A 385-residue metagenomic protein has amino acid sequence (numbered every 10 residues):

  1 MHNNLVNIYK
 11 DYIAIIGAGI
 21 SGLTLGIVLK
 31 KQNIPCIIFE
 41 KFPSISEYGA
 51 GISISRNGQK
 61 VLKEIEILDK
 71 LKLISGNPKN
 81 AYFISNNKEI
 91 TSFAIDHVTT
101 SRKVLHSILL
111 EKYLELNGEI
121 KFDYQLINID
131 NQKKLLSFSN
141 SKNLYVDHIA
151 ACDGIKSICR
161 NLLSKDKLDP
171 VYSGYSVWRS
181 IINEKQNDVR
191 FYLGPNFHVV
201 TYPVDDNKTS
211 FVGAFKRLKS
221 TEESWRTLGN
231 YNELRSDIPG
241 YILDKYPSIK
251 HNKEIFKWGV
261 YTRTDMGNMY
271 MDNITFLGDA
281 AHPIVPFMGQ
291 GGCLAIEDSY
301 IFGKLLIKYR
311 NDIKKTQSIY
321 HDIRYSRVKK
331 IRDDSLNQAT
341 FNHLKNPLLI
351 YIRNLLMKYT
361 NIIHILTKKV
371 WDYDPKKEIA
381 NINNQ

Functional and structural regions predicted by a protein language model:
H2-I13, S55-S164, L168-I181, L218-D237 (+1 more regions): Conserved N-terminal helical subregion
Y12, P35, K208: Residues at the starts of beta-strands that form the adenosine-phosphate
A14, A18-K31, F39, A150-A151 (+3 more regions): Conserved mid-domain beta->alpha element of the FAD-binding
S21, S44, K156: Conserved Rossmann-like nucleotide-cofactor binding loop
K30-A50: Glycine-rich FAD pyrophosphate-binding loop
P170-Y175, N187-D188, S224, Y231-N232 (+1 more regions): A short coil-to-beta-strand element that immediately follows conserved catalytic motifs
S180, V189-T221, I238: Active-site substrate-recognition segment that forms the wall of the catalytic cavity or substrate channel
D333, N337-D372: Alpha-helical membrane-targeting segments
